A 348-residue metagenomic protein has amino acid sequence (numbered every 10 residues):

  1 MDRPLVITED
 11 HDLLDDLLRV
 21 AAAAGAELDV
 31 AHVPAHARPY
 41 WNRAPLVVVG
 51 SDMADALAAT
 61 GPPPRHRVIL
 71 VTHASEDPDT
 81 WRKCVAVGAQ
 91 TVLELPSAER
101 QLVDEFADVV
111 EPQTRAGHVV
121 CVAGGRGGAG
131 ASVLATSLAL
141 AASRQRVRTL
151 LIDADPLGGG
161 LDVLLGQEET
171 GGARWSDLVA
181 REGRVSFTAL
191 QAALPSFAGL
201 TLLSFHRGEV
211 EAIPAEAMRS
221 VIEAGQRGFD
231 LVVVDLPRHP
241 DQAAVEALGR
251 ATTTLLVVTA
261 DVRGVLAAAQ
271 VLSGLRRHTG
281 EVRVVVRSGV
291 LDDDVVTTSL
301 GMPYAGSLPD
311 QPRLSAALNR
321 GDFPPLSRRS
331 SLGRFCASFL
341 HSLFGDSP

Functional and structural regions predicted by a protein language model:
M1-V119, E169, V179-V185, Q270-V282 (+5 more regions): Acidic-aromatic/histidine active-site loop/patch
V6, L46-G50, C121, L202-S204 (+2 more regions): Structural motif
E76-P78, E99-Q101, G159, V262-V265 (+1 more regions): Short gly/pro/ser/thr-enriched loop/turn and capping motifs at secondary-structure boundaries
H118-L164, G225: Walker A/P-loop phosphate-binding motif and the immediately C-terminal alpha-helix
A142-L202: Phosphate-binding loop that captures ATP/GTP phosphates
R184-L236: Cytosolic-facing regulatory segments adjacent to core modules
A217-N319: Conserved catalytic-core segment of NTP-binding enzymes
A316-S338: C-terminal boundary of histidine-terminating zinc-finger modules
